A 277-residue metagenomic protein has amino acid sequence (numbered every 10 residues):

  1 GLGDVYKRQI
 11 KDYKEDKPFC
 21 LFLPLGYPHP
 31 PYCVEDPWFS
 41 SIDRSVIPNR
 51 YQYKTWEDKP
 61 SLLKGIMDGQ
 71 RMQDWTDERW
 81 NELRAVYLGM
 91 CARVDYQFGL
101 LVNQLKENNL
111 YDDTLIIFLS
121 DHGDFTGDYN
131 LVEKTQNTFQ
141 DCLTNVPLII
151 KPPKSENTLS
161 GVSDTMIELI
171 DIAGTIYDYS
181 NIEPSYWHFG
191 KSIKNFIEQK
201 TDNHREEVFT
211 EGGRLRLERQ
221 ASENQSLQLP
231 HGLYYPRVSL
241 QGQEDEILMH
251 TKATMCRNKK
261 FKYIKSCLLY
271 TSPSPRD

Functional and structural regions predicted by a protein language model:
G1-Q9, Y270-D277: Conserved small/polar residues in nucleotide/adenosyl-binding loops
D4-Y53, K106-L115, Y263-K265: Active-site regions of oxyanion-processing enzymes, predominantly non-cytosolic
I10-Y13, N49, M72-T114: A long, amphipathic alpha-helix that forms part of the scaffold/cap immediately adjacent to metal-dependent active
C20-L23, I42, L148-I149, I176 (+2 more regions): A short aromatic-rich beta-strand->coil structural motif
H29-Q73, R216-S222, S226-L229, Y234-P236: Core domains of carbohydrate- and sulfate-ester-processing enzymes
C33-P37, Q104-E168: Histidine-centered active-site microenvironments of extracellular/periplasmic hydrolases and transferases
N81-A92, T138-T144, N157-G174, S180-S192: A short beta-strand-to-alpha-helix junction
Q140-D141, G212-S272: C-terminal, low-complexity/hydrophilic appendages and adjacent surface loops of extracellular/periplasmic anionic
